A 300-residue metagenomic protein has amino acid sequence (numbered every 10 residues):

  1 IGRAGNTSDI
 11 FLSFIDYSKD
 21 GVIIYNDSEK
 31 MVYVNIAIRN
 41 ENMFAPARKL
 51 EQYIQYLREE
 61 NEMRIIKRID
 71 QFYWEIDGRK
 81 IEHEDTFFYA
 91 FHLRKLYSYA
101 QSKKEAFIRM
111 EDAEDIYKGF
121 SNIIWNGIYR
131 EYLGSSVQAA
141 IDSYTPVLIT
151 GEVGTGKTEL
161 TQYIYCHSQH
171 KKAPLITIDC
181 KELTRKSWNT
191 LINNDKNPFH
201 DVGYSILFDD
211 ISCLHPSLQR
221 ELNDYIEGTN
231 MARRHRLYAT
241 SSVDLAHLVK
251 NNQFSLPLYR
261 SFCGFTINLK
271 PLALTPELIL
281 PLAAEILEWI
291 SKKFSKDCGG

Functional and structural regions predicted by a protein language model:
G2-V34, D142: Sensory modules in modular signal-transduction proteins
A37-R48, K172: PAS/PAS-like sensory domain cap-loop motif
Y53-K103: PAS-family sensory/regulatory modules and their coupling/dimerization elements
Q101-G134: Dynamic helix-loop-helix/coil hinge segments at AAA+ ATPase domain boundaries and subdomain interfaces
I128, S135, D142, E152 (+6 more regions): Nucleotide-binding/hydrolysis machinery
S136-F208, S212, P271-P276: Conserved post-Walker A coupling segment in P-loop NTPases
S212-C213, E227: Catalytic acidic motif of RecA-like/P-loop NTPases
